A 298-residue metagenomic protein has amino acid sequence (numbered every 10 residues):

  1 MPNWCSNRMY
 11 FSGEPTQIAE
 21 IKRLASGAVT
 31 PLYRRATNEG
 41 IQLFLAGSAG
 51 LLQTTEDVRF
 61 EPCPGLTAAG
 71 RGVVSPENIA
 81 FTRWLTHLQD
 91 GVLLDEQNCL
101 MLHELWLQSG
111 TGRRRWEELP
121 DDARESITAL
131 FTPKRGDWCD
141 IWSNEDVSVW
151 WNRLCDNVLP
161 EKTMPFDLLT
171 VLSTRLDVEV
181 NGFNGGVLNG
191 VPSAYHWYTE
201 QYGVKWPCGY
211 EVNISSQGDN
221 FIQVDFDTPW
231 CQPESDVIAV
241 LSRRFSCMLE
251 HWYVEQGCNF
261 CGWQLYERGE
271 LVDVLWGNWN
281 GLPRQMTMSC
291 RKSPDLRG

Functional and structural regions predicted by a protein language model:
M1-G298: Intrinsic low-complexity, intrinsically disordered or marginally ordered coil/linker segments
